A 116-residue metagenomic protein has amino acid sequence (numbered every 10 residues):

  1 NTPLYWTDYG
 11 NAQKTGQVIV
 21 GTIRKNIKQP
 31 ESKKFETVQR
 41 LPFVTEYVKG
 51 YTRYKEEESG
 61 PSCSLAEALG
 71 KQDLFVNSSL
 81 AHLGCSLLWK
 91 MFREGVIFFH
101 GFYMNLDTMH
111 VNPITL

Functional and structural regions predicted by a protein language model:
N1-L116: Glycine-rich phosphate/adenylate-binding loop
